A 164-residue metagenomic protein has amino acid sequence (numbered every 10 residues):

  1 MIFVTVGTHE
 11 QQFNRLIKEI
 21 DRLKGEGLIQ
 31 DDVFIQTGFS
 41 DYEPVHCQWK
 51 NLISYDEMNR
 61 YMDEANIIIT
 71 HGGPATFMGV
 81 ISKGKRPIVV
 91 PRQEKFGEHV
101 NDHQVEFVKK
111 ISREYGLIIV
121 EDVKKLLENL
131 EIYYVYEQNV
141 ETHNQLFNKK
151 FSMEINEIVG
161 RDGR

Functional and structural regions predicted by a protein language model:
M1-R164: Nucleotide-activated sugar donor-binding and catalytic core shared by glycosyltransferases and related lipid-linked
